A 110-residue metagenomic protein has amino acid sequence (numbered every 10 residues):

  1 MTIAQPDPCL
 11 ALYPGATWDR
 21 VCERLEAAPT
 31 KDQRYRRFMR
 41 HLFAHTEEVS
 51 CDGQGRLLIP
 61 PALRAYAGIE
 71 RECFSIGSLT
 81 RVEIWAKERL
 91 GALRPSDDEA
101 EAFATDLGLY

Functional and structural regions predicted by a protein language model:
M1-E48, G53, A62-Y110: Flexible "stalk/tail and boundary" regions
